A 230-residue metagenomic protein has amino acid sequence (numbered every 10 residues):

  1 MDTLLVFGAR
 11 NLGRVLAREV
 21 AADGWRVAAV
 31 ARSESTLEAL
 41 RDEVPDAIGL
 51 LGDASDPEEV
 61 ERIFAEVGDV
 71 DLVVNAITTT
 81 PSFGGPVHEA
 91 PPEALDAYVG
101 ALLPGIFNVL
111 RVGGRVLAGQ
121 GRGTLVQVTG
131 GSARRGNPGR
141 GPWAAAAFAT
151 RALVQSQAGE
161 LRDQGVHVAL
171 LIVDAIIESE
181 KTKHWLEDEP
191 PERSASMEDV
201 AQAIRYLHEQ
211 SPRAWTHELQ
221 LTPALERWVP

Functional and structural regions predicted by a protein language model:
M1-V27: Canonical Rossmann dinucleotide-binding motif of NAD(H)/NADP(H)-dependent dehydrogenases/reductases, specifically
D2, D69-V70, P86, L117-T129 (+1 more regions): Active-site loop of short-chain dehydrogenase/reductase
V6-F7, V70-T79, L102, Q127 (+1 more regions): Rossmann-fold scaffold of SDR-type NAD(P)-dependent oxidoreductases
V44-E58: Rossmann-fold cofactor-recognition segment
H88-F107, V126, T150: Catalytic Tyr-X3-Lys loop
Y98, T124-T150, V154-Q155, G159-R162: Catalytic loop of short-chain dehydrogenase/reductase
A101-G119: Amphipathic alpha-helical dimer-interface segment in Rossmann-like NAD(P)H-dependent oxidoreductases
D163-I172, L186-P230: C-terminal helical subdomain
